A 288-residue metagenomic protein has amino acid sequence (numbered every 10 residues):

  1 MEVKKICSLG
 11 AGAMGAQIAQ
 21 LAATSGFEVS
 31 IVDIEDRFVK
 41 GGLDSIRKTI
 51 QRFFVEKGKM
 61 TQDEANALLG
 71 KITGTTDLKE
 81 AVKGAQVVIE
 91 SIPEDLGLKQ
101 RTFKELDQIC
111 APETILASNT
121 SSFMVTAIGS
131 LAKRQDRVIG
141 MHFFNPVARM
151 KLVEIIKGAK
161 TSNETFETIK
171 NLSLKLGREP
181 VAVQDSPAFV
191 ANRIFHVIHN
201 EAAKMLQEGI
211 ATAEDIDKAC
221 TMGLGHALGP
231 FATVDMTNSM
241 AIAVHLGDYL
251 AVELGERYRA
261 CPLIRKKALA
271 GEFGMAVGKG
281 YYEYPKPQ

Functional and structural regions predicted by a protein language model:
M1-R52, I109: NAD(P)+-binding Rossmann beta1-loop-alpha1 motif at the extreme N-terminus of oxidoreductases
E2, S25-F27, N163, E167 (+3 more regions): NAD(P)-dependent Rossmann-like dehydrogenase/reductase catalytic/cofactor-binding core
L9, Q17, T75, S91 (+3 more regions): Structural motif
Q20, T24, L69-V87, T168 (+2 more regions): Amphipathic alpha-helical segments at domain termini/boundaries
T24-F27, K83, P146-I156, H226-L228: Acidic/polar active-site rim loop that often engages polyanionic ligands
S30, R178, N192-H199: Structural/interface elements that position substrates and couple domains in central-metabolism enzymes
R37-G41, R52-V55, K59-I115, F123: Rossmann-like NAD(P)-binding element
I115-Q184, N192: Rossmann-fold dinucleotide-binding core
